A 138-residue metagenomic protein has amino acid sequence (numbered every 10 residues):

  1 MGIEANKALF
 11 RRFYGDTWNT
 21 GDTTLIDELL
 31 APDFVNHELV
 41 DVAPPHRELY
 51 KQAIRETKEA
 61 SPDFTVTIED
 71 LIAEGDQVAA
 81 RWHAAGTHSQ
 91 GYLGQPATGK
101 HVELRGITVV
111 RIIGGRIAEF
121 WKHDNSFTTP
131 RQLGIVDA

Functional and structural regions predicted by a protein language model:
M1-A138: C-terminal and inter-domain tail/linker signature
